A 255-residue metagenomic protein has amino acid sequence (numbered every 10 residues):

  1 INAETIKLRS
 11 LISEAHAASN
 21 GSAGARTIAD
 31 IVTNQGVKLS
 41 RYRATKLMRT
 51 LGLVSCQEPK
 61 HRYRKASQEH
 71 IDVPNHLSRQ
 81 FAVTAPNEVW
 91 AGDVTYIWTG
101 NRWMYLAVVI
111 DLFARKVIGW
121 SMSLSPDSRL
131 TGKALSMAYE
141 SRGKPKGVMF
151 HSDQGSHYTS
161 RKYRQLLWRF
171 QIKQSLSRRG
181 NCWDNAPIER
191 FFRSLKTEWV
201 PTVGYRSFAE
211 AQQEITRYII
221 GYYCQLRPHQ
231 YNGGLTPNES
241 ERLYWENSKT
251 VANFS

Functional and structural regions predicted by a protein language model:
I1-A85, N181, T236-S248: Basic, flexible linker segments flanking DNA-binding modules in nucleic acid-interacting mobile-element proteins
I12, I28, A44, M48 (+13 more regions): Mobile genetic element proteins and their domesticated derivatives, centered on retroelements and DNA transposons
H16, V32, G36, S121 (+3 more regions): Short amphipathic alpha-helical interaction patches enriched in hydrophobic/aromatic residues with interspersed Lys/Arg
Q57-R62, M122, F150-Q154, W168-P187 (+1 more regions): RNase H-like polynucleotidyl transferase catalytic core
R79, V83-I118, L124-P126: An active-site-proximal beta-strand-loop segment
R102, S121-G143, M149, T159: Active-site beta-loop-alpha junctions of metal-dependent nucleic acid enzymes, especially the RNase H-like/DDE
W168-I172, S194-S255: C-terminal domain-tail junction helix/linker
